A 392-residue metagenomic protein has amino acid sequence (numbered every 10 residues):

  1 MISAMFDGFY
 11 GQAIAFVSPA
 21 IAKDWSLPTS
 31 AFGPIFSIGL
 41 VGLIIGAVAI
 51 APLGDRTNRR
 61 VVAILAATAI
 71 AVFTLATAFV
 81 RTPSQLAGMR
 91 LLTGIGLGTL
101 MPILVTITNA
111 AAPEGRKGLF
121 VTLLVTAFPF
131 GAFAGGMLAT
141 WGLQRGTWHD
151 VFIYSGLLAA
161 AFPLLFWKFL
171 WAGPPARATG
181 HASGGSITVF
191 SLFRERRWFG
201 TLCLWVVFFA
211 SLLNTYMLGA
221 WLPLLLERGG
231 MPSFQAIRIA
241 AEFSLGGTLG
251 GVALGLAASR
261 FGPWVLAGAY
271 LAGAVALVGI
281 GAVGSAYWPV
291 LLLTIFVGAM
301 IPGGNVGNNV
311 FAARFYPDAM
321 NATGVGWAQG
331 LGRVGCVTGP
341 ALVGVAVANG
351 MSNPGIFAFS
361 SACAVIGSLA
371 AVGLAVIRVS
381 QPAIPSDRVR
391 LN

Functional and structural regions predicted by a protein language model:
M1-T29, L218-P223: Extracytoplasmic
I14-A15, R197-G251: Extracytoplasmic gate region of multi-pass secondary transporters
S26, N58, F79-Q85, V283-S285: Helix-breaking motifs and short loop linkers at transmembrane-helix boundaries and internal kinks in secondary membrane
I45-R81: Conserved MFS/SLC helix-loop-helix module at the cytosolic interface between two early adjacent transmembrane helices
M89-T126: Cytoplasmic helix-loop-helix junction between adjacent transmembrane helices in 12-TM secondary transporters
E114, L123-L170: Helix-loop-helix hairpin linking two adjacent transmembrane segments in secondary transporters
L158-A178, G367-A375: C-terminal membrane-cytosol helix-exit motif in multi-pass small-molecule transporters
A258-F311: C-terminal transmembrane helical hairpin of 12-TM major facilitator-type secondary transporters
